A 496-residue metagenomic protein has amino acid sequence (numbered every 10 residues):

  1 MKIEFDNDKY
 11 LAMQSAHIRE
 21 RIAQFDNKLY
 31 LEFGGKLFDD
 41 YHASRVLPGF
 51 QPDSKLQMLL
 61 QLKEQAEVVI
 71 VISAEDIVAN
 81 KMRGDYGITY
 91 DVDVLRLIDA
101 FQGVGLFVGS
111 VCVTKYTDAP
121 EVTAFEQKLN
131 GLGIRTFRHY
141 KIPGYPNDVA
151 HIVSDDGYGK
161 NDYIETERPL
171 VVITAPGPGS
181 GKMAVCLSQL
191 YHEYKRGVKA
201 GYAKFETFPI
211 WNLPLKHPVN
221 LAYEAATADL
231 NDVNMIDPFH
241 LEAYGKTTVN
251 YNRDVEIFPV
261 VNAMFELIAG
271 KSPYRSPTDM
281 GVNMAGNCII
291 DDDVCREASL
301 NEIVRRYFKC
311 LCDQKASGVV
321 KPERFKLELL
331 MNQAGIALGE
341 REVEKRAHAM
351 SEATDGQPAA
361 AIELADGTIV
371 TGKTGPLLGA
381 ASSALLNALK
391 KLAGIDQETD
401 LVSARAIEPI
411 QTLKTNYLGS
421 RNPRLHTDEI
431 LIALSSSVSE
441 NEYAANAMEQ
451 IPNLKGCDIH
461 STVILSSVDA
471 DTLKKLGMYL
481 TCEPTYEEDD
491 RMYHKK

Functional and structural regions predicted by a protein language model:
M1-I173, Q189-M350, T354-Q357, L364-D366 (+2 more regions): Flexible phosphate-sensing "switch/lid" loops adjacent to ATP/NTP-binding sites across phosphate-transfer
G177-P178: The conserved Walker
V185: Hydrophobic positions on the alpha1 helix immediately C-terminal to the Walker A/P-loop
K373-T374: Short clusters of small/polar residues that mark proteolytic maturation junctions
L377-A393: A short, polar/charged loop-to-alpha-helix boundary motif
K391-P423: Short HxH-centered metal-ligating active-site micro-motif
